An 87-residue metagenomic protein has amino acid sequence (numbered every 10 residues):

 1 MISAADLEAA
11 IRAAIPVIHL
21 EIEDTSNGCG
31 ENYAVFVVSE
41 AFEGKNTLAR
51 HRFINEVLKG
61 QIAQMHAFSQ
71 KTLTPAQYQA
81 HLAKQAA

Functional and structural regions predicted by a protein language model:
M1-I2: Short, surface-exposed ligand-recognition loops at beta-strand->loop->(often short) alpha-helix junctions that present
L7, I11, R50-K59: Short, non-transmembrane amphipathic alpha-helical segments
I11-L20, Q61-M65: Short secondary-structure junctions
V17-A34: Short edge beta-strands and adjacent turn/loop segments
E23, F36-V38, K71-L73: Solvent-exposed beta-strand sheet faces enriched in polar/charged residues
N32, H51, H66: Histidine-centered active-site/metal-ligand motif
A34-L48: A short interface-forming secondary-structure element
N55-A87: C-terminal structural segments of small proteins and small subunits
